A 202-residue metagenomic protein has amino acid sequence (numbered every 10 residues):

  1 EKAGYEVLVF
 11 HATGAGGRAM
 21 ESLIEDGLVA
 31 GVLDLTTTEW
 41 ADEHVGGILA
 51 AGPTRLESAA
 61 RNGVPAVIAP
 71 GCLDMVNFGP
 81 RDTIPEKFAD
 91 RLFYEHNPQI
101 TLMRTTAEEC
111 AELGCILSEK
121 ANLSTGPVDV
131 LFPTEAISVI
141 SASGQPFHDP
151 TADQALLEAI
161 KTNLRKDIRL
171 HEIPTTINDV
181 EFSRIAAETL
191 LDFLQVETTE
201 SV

Functional and structural regions predicted by a protein language model:
E1-A69, N77-P80, D90-R91, L102-V202: Metallocofactor- and cofactor-centric catalytic cores in central/energy metabolism, strongly enriched
D74, E95-T101: Conserved anion-binding
K87-H96: Active-site gating loops and adjacent loop-to-helix segments of metal-dependent hydrolytic enzymes
